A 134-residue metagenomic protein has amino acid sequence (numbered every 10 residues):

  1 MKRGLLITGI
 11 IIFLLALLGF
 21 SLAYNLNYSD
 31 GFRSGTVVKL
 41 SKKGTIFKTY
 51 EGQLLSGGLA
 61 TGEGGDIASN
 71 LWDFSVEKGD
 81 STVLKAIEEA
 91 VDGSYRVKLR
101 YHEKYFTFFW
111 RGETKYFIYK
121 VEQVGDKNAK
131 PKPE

Functional and structural regions predicted by a protein language model:
M1-G4: Positively charged n-region of N-terminal signal peptides that target proteins for export
L6-S21: Hydrophobic membrane-insertion alpha-helices, especially the h-region of bacterial N-terminal signal peptides
L18-G31: Aromatic-capped interface at the extracytoplasmic side of an N-terminal signal-anchor transmembrane helix
A23, K42, K104-F106: Short beta-turn/strand-loop junction motif enriched in small, turn-promoting residues
N25-N27, G64, E89: Generic marker of residues within folded, mature protein domains
N27-D30, Q53, P131-P133: A charged, solvent-exposed segment within the mature domains of Sec-exported extracytoplasmic proteins
R33-S69: Short extracytoplasmic
L59, D66-E134: Beta-strand-rich cores of mature extracytoplasmic or soluble domains
